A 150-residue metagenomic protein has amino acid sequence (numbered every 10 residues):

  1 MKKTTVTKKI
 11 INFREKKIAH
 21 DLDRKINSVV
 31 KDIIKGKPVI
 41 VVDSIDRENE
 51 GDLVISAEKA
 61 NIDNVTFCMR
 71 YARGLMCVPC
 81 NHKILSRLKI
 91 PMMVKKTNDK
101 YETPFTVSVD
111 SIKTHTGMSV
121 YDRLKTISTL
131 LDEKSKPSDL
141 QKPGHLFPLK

Functional and structural regions predicted by a protein language model:
K2-K150: Catalytic domains of riboflavin
